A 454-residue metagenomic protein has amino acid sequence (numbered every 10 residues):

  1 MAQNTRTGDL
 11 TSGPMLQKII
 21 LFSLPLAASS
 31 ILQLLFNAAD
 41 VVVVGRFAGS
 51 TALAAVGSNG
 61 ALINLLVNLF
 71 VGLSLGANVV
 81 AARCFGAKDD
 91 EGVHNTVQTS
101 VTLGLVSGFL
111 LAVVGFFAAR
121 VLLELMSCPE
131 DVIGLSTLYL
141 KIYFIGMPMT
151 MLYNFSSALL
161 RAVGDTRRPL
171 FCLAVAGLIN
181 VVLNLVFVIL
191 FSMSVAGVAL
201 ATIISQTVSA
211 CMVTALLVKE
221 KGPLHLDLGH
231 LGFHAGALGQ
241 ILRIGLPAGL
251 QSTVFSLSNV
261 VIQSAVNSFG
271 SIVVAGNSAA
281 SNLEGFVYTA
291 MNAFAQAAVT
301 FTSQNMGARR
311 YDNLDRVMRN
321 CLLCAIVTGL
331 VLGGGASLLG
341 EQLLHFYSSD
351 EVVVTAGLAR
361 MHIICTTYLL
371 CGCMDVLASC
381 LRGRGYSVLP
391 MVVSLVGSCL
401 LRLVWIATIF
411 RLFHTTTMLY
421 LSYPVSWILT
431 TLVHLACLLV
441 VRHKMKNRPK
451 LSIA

Functional and structural regions predicted by a protein language model:
M1-S23, A81-G146, I179, L190-L246 (+2 more regions): Short alpha-helical transmembrane segments in multi-pass integral membrane proteins
S12, L16-L35, A39, L62-L69 (+8 more regions): Residue-level signal for short hydrophobic patches within transmembrane helices of multi-pass membrane transporters
Q17, L32-Q33, F70-V71, L111 (+8 more regions): Alpha-helical transmembrane segments of multi-pass membrane transport proteins
L21-D40, I142, A176, S205-S209 (+3 more regions): Transmembrane helical elements of multi-pass membrane transporters/channels
I31, L35-A54, L123-E130, V186-V195 (+4 more regions): Helix-terminus/linker motif at the lipid-water interface of multi-pass membrane proteins
A38-V41, V113, V121, F155-L159 (+8 more regions): Alpha-helical transmembrane segments of multipass membrane proteins
L53-V113, T150-P169, Q263, G276-G340 (+1 more regions): Small-residue-rich hydrophobic transmembrane alpha-helices
S74, I142-R161, P169-G177, V198-V213 (+4 more regions): Short runs within selected transmembrane alpha-helices of multi-pass transporters and secretion channels
